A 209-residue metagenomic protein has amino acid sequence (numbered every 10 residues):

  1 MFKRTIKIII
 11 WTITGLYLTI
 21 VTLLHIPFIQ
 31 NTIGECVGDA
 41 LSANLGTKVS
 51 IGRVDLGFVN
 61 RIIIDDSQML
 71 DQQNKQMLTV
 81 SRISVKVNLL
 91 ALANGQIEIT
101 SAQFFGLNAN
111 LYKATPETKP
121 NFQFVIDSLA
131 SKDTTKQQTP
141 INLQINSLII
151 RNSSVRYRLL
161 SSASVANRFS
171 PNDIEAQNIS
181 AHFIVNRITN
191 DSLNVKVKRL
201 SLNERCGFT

Functional and structural regions predicted by a protein language model:
M1-G46, N108: N-terminal type II signal-anchor transmembrane helix that functions as the membrane-insertion/stop-transfer segment
I20, N152, L200-L202: Residues flanking N-terminal targeting/processing segments that define the start of mature chains
I26-Q30, R53, I184-N186: Short linear motifs in intrinsically disordered
N31, E35, L56-R61, N74-V80: Generic alpha-helical scaffold signal
A43-S67: Short extracytoplasmic
T47, D66-N194: Secondary-structure transition motifs
S192-T209: Short, intrinsically disordered, charge-balanced linker/junction segments flanking boundaries in proteins
